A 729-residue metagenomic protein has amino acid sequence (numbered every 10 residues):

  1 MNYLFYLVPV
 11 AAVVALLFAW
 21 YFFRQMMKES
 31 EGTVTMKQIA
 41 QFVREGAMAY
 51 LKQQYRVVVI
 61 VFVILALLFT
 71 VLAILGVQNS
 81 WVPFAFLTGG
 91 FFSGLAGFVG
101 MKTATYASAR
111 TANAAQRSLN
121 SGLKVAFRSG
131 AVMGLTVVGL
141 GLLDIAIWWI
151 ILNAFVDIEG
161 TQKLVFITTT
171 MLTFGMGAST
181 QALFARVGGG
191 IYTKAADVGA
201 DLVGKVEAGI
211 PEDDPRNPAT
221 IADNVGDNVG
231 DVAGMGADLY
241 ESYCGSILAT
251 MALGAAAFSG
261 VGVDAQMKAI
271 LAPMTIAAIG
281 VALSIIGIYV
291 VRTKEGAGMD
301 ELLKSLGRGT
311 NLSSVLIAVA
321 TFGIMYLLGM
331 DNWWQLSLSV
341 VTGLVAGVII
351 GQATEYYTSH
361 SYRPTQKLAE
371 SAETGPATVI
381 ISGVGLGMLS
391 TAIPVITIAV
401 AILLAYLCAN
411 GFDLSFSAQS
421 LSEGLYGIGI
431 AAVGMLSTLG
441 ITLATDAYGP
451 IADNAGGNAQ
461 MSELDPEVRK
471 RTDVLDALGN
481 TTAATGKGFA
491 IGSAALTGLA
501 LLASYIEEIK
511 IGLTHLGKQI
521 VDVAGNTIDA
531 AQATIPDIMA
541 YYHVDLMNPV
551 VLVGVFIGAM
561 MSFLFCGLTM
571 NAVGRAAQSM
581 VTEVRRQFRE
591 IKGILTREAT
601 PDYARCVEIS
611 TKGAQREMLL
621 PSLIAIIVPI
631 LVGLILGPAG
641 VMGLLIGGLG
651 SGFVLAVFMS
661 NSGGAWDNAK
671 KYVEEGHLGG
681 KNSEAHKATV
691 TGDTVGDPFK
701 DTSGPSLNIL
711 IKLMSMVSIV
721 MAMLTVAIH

Functional and structural regions predicted by a protein language model:
M1-H729: Hydrophobic packing and interface segments
